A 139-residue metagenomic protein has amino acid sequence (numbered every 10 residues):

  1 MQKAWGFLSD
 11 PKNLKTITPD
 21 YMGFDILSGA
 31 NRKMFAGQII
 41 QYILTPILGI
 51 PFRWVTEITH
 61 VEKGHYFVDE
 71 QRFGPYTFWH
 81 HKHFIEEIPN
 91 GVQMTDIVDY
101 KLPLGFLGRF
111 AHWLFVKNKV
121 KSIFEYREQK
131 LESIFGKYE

Functional and structural regions predicted by a protein language model:
M1, K33, T59-Y66, F84-Q93: A short, structured loop/turn motif at beta-sheet edges
M1-F35: Hydrophobic ligand-binding cavity/cleft-lining segments
Q2-G6, E87-Q93, E125, Q129 (+1 more regions): Replace "anionic and nucleotidyl ligands
I17, G49-P51, F78: A cross-taxa feature marking solvent-exposed loop/turn segments within ectodomains of secreted and single-pass membrane
I17, I97, S133-K137: Amphipathic, soluble alpha-helical interaction motifs
D25-F73, Y126-E139: Glycine-rich portal/gate segments that line the openings of hydrophobic small-molecule binding cavities
Q71-S122: Beta-strand/loop substructures that line and gate deep hydrophobic ligand-binding cavities in soluble
